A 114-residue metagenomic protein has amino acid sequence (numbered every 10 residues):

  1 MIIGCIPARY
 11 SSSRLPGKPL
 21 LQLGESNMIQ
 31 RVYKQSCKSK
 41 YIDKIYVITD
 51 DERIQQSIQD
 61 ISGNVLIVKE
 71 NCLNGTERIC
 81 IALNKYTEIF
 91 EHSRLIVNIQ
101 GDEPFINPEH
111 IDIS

Functional and structural regions predicted by a protein language model:
I2-T49: N-terminal glycine-rich phosphate-binding loop and ensuing alpha1 helix
Y46, E52-I113: Short phosphate-binding loop-to-helix
